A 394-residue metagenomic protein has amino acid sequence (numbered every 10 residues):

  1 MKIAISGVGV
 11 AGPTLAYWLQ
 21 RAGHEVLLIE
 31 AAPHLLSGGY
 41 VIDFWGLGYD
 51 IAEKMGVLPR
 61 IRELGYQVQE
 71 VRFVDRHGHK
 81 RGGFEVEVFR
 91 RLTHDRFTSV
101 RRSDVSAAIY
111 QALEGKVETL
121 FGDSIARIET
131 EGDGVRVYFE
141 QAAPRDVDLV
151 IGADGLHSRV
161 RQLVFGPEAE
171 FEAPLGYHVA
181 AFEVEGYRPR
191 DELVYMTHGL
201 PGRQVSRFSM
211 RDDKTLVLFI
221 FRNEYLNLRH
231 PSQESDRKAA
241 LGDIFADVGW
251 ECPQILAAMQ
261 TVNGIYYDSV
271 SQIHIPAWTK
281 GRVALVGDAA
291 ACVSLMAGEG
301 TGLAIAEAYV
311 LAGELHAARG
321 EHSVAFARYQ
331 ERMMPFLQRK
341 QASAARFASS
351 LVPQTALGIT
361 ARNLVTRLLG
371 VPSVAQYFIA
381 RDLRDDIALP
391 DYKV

Functional and structural regions predicted by a protein language model:
M1-I3, Q20-A22, W45-E183, E224-G242 (+2 more regions): Conserved N-terminal helical subregion
A4, L27, E118, L216-L218: A structural signal for isolated positions on well-ordered beta-strands in alpha/beta enzyme cores
A4-A32, I151-G152, A180, Q260-V352: Conserved mid-domain beta->alpha element of the FAD-binding
L35-L36, R159-V160, C292-S294: Catalytic P-loop NTPase motifs of RecA-like helicase/translocase cores
T130-E131, F208-M210: Short beta-strand micro-motifs enriched in acidic
G176-F208, R229-H230: Flavin-dependent oxidoreductases
G186-Y187, L200-P201, M210-T215, F221-A297: FAD/FMN-dependent oxidoreductases across multiple families
A342, R346-V394: Alpha-helical membrane-targeting segments
